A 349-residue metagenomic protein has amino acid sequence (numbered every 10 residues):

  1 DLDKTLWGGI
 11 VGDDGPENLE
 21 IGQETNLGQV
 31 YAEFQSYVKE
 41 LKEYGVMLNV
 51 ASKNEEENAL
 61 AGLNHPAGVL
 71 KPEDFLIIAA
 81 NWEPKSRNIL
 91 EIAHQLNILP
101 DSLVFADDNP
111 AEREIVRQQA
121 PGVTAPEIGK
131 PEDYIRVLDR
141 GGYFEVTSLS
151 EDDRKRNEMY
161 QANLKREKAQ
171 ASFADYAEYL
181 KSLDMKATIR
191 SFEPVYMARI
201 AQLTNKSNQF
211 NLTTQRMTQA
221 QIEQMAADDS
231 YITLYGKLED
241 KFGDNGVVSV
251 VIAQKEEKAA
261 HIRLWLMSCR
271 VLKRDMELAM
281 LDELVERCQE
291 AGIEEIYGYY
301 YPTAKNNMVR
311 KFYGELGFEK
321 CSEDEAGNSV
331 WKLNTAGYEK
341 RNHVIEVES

Functional and structural regions predicted by a protein language model:
T5-E33: Active-site neighborhood of HAD-like aspartate-dependent phosphohydrolases
V11-N18, K53-V69, I252, A259 (+2 more regions): Metal-dependent catalytic core segments for phosphate chemistry
L19-N26, H65-P84, E91: Glycine-rich phosphate-binding "P-loop"
Q29, E33-N64, I78-A79, V116 (+4 more regions): Substrate-recognition element of Asp-dependent hydrolases with the DxDx(T/V) motif
I89-P110, V116: Conserved Lys-Pro-Asp/Glu-containing loop-to-beta segment of HAD-superfamily phosphomonoesterases, centered on
Q95, R117, P121-L183, E286-S349: Terminal substrate-recognition subdomain of acyl/acetyltransferases
T188-S268: A conserved beta-strand-loop-helix scaffold within acyl/acetyltransferase catalytic domains
K241, V247-K320, D324: Acyl-donor binding region in acyl/amide transferases
